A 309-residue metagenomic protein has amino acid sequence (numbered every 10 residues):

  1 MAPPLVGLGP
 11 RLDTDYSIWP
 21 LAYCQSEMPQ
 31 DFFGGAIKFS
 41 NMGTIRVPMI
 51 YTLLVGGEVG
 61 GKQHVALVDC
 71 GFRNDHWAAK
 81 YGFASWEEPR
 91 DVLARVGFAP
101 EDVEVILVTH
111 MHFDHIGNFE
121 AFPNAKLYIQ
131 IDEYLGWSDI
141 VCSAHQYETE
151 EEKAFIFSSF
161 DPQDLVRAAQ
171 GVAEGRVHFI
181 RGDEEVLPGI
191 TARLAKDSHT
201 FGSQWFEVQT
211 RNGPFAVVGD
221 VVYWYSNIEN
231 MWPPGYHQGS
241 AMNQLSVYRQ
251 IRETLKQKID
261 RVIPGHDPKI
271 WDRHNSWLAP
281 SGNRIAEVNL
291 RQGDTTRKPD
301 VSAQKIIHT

Functional and structural regions predicted by a protein language model:
A2-R46, D183-E184, F206, L290-I307: Basic, amphipathic N-terminal segments that precede the first structured/catalytic domain
A2-V6, E87-F98, D102, D132-L194 (+2 more regions): Metallo-beta-lactamase
I18-P20, Y51-G60, F179-R211: Core dinuclear metal-dependent hydrolase active-site scaffold
Q25-D91, Q204-D220: Conserved beta-strand hairpin/beta-sheet module of binuclear metal-dependent hydrolase folds, prominently
V68, T109, I129-Q130, V217-D220 (+1 more regions): Active-site flanking residues adjacent to catalytic metal/cofactor-binding acidic residues
R73-H76, F157, L165-Q170, D183-E184 (+1 more regions): Metallo-beta-lactamase
F83-I129: Active-site metal-binding motif and surrounding structural segment of the metallo-beta-lactamase
Y248-T309: Binuclear metal-ion centers of metallo-dependent hydrolases, dominated by the metallo-beta-lactamase
